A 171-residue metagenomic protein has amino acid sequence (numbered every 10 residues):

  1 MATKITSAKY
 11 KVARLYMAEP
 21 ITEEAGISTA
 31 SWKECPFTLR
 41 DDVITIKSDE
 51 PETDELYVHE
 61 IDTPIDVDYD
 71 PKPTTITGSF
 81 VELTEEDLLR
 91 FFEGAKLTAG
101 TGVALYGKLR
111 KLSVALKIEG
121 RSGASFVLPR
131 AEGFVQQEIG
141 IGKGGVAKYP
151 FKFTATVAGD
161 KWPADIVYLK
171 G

Functional and structural regions predicted by a protein language model:
A2-E85, A131-K148: Solvent-exposed edge beta-strands and adjacent loop segments that serve as assembly or binding interfaces
E23-A30, L97-Y106: Low-complexity, polar-biased intrinsically disordered regions enriched in Pro/Ser/Thr/Gly
E34-P36, K96-L97, A155: Broad hydrophobic/π-residue packing in well-ordered secondary structure
T75-S79, A115-K117, P150-T154: Beta-strand secondary-structure signal
V81-A104: Charged, amphipathic alpha-helical segments
T101-I139: Acidic-leaning, charged glycine-interspersed low-complexity segments
G123-G171: Mixed-charge, glycine-accented linear interaction segment located at domain edges/termini
